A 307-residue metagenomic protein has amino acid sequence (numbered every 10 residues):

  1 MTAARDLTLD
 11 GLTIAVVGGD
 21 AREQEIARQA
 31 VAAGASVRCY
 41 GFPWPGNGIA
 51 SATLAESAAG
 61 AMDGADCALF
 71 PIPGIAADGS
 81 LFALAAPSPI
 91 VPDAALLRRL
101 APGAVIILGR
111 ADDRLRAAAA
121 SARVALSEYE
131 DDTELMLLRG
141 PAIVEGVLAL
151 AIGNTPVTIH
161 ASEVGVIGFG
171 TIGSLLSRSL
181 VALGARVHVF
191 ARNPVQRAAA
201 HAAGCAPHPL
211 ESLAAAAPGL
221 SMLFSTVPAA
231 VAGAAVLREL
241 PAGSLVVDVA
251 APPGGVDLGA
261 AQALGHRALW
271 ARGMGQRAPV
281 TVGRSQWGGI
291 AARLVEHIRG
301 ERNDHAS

Functional and structural regions predicted by a protein language model:
T2-G11, F70-A161, I290: Glycine/serine-rich phosphate-binding loop and adjoining beta1-alpha1 elements at the start of nucleotide-handling
T8, L12-T53, A59: N-terminal glycine-/charge-rich "phosphate-binding" loop or analogous flexible N-terminal tail
I14-E25, A30, H160-L180: Glycine-rich adenosine-cofactor-binding loop
D20, P43, D112, R192-N193 (+1 more regions): Residues in the short beta-alpha loop(s) of Rossmann-like NAD(P)-binding domains
A33-G48, L183-A203: NAD(P)-binding Rossmann-fold cofactor-contacting core
S51-G60, A206-S212: Short acidic-hydrophobic, aromatic-tinged amphipathic segments that line or gate anion-handling sites
P73-A77, P89-L100, A200-Q276: Rossmann-like adenosine-cofactor binding region
V105, G109-S127, A250-R293: Rossmann-fold NAD(P)-binding glycine/threonine-rich loop
